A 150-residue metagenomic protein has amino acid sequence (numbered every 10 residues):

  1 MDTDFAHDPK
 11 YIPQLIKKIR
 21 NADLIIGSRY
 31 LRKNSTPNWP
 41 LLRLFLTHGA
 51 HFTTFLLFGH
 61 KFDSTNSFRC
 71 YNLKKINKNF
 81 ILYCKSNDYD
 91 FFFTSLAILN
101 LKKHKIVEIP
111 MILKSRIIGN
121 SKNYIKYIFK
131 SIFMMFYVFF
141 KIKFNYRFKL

Functional and structural regions predicted by a protein language model:
M1, S28, I112: Conserved residues at the C-terminal ends of beta-strands
D2-A6: The conserved acidic donor/metal-binding loop of glycosyltransferases
P9-Y89, S115-F133: Acceptor/aglycone-binding surface of glycosyltransferases and processive sugar-polymer synthases
Y11, F91-I98: Short active-site alpha-helical segment characteristic of glycosyltransferases and processive polysaccharide synthases
R43, Y71-N72, F93-T94, Y146 (+1 more regions): Residue-level signal for alpha-helical context at structural boundaries
F52, L56, K102, I142: Phosphate/oxyanion-binding loops and surfaces in catalytic or ligand/nucleic-acid-binding neighborhoods
H60, Y83-N87, L96-K114: Catalytic donor-sugar/metal-binding loop of nucleotide-sugar-dependent glycosyltransferases
K103-L150: C-terminal catalytic/acceptor-binding lobe
